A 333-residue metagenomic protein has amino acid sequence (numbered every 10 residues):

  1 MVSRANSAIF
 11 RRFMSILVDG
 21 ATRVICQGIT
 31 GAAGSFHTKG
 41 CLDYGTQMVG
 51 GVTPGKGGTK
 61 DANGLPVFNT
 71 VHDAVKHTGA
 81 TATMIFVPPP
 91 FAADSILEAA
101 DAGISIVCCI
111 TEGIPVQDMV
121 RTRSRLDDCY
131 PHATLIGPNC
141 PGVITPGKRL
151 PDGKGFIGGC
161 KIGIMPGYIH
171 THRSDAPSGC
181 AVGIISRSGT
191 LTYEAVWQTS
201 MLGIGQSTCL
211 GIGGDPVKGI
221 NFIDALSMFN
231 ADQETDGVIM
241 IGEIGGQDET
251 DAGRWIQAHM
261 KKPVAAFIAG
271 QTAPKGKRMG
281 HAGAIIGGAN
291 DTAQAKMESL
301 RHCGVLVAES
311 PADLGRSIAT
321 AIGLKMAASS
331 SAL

Functional and structural regions predicted by a protein language model:
V2-L333: Catalytic-core regions of core metabolic enzymes, especially those transforming organic acids/acyl-group intermediates
